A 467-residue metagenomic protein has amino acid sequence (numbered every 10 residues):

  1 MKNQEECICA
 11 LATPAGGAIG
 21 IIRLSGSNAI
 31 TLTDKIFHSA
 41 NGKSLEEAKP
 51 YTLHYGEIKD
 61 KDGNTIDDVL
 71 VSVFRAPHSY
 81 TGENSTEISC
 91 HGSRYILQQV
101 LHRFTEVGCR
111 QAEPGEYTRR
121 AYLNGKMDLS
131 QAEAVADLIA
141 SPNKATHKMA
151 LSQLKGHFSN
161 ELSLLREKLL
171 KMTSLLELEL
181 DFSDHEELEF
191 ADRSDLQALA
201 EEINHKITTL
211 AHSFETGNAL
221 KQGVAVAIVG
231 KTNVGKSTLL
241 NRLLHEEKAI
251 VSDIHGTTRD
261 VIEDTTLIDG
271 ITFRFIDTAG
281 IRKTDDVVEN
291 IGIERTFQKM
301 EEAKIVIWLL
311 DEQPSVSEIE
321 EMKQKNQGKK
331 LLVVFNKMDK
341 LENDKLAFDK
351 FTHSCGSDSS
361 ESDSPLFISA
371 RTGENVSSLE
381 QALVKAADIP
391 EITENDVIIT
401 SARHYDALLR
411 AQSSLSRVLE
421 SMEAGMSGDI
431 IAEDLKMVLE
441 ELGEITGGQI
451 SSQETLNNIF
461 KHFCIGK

Functional and structural regions predicted by a protein language model:
M1-K148, S152, G156, L332: A glycine-rich (often HGG/GG-containing) alpha/beta subdomain
K2-L11, K144-L267, T284, E302 (+1 more regions): C-terminal-of-GTPase-core extension/linker across diverse P-loop GTPases
S25, G92, L243, T278 (+2 more regions): Glycine-rich, N-terminal phosphate-binding loop of Rossmann-like dinucleotide-binding domains
L53-R75, G256-T284, K299-I305, L309: Switch I (G2) and immediately adjacent beta-strands of P-loop GTPase domains
N84-E87, D128, K236, N241 (+4 more regions): Acidic active-site catalytic centers that drive phospho-/nucleotidyl reactions and related ester hydrolyses
R110, T272-R274, S364: Conserved beta-strand segments of alpha/beta enzyme cores
P114-G115, A279, A387-I392: Short acidic (Asp/Glu) and glycine-rich catalytic loops that position anionic groups and cofactors
E289-Q313, S369: Inter-motif core of Ras-like GTPase G domains
